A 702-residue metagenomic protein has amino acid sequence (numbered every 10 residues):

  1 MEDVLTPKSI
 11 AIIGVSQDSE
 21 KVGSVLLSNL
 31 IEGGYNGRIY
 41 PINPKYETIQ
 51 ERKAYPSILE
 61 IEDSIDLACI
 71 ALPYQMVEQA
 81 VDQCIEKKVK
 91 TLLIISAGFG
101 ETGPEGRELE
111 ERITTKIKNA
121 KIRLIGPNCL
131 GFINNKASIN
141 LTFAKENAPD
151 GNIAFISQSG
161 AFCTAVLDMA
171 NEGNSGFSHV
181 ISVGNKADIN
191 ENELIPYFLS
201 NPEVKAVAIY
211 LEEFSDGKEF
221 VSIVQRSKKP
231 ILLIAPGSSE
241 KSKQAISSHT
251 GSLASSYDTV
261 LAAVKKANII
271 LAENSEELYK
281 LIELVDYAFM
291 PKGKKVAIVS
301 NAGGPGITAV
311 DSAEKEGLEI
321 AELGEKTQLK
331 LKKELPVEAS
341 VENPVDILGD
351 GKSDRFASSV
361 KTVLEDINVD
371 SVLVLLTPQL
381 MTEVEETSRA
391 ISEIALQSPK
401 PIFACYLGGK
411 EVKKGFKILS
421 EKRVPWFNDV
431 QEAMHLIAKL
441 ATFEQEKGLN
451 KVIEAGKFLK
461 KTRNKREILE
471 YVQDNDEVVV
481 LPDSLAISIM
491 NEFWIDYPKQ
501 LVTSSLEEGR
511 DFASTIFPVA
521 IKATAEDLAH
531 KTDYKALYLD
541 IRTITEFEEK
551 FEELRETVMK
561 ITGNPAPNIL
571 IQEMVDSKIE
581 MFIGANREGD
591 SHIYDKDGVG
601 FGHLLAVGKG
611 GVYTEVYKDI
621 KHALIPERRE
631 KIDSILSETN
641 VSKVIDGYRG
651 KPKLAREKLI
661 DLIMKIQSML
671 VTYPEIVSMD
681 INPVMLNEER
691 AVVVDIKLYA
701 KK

Functional and structural regions predicted by a protein language model:
M1-K702: Catalytic-core regions of core metabolic enzymes, especially those transforming organic acids/acyl-group intermediates
